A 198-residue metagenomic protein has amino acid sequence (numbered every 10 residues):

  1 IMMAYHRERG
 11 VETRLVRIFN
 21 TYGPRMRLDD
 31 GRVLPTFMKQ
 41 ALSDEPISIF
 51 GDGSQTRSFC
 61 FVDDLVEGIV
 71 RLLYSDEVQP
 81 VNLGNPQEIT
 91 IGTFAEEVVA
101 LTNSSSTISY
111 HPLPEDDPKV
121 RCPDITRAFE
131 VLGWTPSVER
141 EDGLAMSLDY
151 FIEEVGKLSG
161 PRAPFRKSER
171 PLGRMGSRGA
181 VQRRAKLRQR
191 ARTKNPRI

Functional and structural regions predicted by a protein language model:
I1-R14, L42-S43: Active-site Tyr-X1-5-Lys
M2, F37, A95: Aromatic/hydrophobic pocket-lining residues that form π-stacking "cages" and hydrophobic walls in ligand
V11-R32: Flexible, glycine-rich beta-alpha linker
N20, P24, A41-R190, R197-I198: C-terminal substrate-binding subdomain of Rossmann-fold SDR/epimerase-dehydratase oxidoreductases
R32-L34, V99-A100: Glycine-rich, phosphate-binding/catalytic loops in enzymes
